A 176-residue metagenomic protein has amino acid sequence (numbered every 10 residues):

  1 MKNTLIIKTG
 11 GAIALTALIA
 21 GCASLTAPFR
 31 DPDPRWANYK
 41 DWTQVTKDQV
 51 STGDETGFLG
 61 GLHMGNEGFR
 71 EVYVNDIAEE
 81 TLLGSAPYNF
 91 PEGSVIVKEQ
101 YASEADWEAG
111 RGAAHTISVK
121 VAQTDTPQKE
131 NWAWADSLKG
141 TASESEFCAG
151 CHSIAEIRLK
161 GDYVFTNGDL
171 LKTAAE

Functional and structural regions predicted by a protein language model:
K2-G11: Bacterial N-terminal signal peptides that target proteins for export
G10-A20: Bacterial N-terminal signal peptides
I19-G21, I77, A102: N-terminal low-complexity, intrinsically disordered patches enriched in charged
A23-V50, L59, M64, L82-E176: Sequence context surrounding c-type heme c attachment/ligation sites in exported
T56-V72: Alpha-helical transmembrane segments and their immediate interhelical/interface regions in integral membrane proteins
R70-A86: N-terminal post-signal-peptidase region of extra-cytosolic proteins
